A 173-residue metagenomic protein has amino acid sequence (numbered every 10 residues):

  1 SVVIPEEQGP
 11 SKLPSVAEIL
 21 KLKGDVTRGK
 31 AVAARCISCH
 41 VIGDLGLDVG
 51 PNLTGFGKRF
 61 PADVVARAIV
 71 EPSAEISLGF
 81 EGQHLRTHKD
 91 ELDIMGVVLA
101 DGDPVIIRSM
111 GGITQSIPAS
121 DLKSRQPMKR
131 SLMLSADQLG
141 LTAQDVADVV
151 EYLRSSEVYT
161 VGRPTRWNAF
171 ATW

Functional and structural regions predicted by a protein language model:
S1-E18, R67-D90: Small beta-barrel nucleic-acid-binding modules, principally OB-folds
S1-G24, E151-W173: Post-cleavage N-terminal segment of exported redox proteins
K21-G43: Sequence/structural segment immediately N-terminal to covalent heme-attachment motifs in c-type and related
T27-A34, D63, R67, Q144-A147 (+1 more regions): Solvent-exposed, polar/charged alpha-helical surfaces in well-ordered, non-transmembrane soluble domains, broadly
V32-A33, G46, R59, T160: Short sequence/structural segments immediately N-terminal
I37-L45, K58, R154: Detector for the c-type heme attachment site
G46-E71, G82-S135: Gly/Gly-Pro-rich "capping" loops immediately C-terminal to redox-active cysteine motifs in periplasmic/lumenal
P127-T160: A short, charged
